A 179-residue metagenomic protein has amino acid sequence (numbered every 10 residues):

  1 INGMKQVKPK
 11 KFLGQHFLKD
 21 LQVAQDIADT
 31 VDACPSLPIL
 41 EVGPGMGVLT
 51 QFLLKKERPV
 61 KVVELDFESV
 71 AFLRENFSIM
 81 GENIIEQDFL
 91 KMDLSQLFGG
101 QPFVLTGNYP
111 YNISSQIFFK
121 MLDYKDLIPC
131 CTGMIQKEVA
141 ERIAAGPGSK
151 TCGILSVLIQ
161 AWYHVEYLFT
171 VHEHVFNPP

Functional and structural regions predicted by a protein language model:
I1-P179: Catalytic cores of RNA-modifying enzymes
